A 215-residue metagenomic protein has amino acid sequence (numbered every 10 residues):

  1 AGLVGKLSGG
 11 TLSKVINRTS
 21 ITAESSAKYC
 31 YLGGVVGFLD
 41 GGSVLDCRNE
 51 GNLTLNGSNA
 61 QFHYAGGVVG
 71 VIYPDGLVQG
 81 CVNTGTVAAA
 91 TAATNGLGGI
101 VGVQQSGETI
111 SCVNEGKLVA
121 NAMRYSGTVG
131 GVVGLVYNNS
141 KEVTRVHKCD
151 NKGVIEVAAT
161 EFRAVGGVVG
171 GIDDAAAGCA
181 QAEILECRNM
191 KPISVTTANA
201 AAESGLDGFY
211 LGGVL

Functional and structural regions predicted by a protein language model:
A1-L215: Surface-exposed loop/turn motifs in large extracellular/passenger domains
